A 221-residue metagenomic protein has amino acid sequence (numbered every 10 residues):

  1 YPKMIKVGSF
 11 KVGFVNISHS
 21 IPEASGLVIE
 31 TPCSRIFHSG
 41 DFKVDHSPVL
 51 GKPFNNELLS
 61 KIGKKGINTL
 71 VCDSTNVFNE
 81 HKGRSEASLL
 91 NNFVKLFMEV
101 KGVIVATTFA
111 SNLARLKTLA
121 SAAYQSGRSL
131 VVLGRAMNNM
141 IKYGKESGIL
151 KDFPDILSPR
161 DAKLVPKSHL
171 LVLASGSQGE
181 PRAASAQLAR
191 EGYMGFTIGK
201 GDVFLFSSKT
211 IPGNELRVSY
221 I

Functional and structural regions predicted by a protein language model:
Y1-V165, E180-T197, G213-Y220: His/Asp/Glu-rich metal-coordinating catalytic cores of metallo-dependent phosphodiesterases/hydrolases acting on
G13, L173-A174, L205: Residues in well-ordered beta-strands of folded domains
N68, L170, D202: Conserved acidic residues
V103-V105, L205-S208: A short, structure-level motif marking secondary-structure boundaries and short turns
H169-Q178: Conserved two-lobed SF2 helicase motor
G176-S177, F206-P212: Aromatic- and Gly/Pro-rich donor/ligand-binding loops that form nucleotide- or phosphate-bearing donor binding pockets
